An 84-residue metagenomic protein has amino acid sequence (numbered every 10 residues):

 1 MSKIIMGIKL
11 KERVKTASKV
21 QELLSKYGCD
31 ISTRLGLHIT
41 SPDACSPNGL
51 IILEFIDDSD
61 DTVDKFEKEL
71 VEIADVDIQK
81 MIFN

Functional and structural regions predicted by a protein language model:
M1-N84: Long, contiguous binding/interaction regions
